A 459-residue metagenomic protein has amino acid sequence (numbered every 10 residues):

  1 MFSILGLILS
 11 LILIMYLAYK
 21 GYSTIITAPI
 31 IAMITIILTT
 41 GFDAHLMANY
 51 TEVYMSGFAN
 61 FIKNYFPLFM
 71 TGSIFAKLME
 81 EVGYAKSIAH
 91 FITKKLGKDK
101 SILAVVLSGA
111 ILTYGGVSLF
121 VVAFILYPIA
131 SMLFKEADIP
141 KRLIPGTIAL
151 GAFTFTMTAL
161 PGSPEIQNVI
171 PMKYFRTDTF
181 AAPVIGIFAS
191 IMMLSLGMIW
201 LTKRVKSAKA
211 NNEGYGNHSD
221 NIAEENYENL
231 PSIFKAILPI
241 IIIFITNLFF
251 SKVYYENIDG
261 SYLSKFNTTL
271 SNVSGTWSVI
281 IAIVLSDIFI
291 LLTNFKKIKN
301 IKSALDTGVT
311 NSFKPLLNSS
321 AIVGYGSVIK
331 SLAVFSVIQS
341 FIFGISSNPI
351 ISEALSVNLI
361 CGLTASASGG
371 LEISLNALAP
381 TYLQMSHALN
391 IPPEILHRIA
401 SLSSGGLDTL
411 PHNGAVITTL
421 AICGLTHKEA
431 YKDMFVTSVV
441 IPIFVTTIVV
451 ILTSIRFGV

Functional and structural regions predicted by a protein language model:
M1-I74, S87, F91, K95 (+2 more regions): Hydrophobic transmembrane alpha-helices of multi-pass solute/ion transporters
I4, T35, T39, D43 (+7 more regions): Long, contiguous bundles of hydrophobic transmembrane helices that form the permeation core of multi-pass
G6-A18, P29-T39, F69-I74, S108-T113 (+7 more regions): Hydrophobic core segments of alpha-helical transmembrane domains in multi-pass membrane transport and ion-translocation
G21-T24, I62-Y65, A76-K86, T113-I125 (+5 more regions): Short helix-coil transition sites and intra-membrane helix breaks within transmembrane domains of multi-pass
L68-G72, K95-M132, L316-G326, F343-Q384: Hydrophobic alpha-helical transmembrane segments of multi-pass integral membrane proteins, predominantly secondary
S73-I74, S87-A89, V121-L133, G162-Y174 (+2 more regions): Re-entrant/interfacial helical elements at transmembrane boundaries that shape and gate the permeation pathway
E80-Y84, K94-K98, K135-R142, P171-F180 (+5 more regions): Juxtamembrane helix-boundary/capping and inter-helix hinge elements in multi-pass membrane proteins
D99-L112, I139-T156, A182-I191, S195 (+2 more regions): Alpha-helical transmembrane segments of multi-pass membrane proteins
